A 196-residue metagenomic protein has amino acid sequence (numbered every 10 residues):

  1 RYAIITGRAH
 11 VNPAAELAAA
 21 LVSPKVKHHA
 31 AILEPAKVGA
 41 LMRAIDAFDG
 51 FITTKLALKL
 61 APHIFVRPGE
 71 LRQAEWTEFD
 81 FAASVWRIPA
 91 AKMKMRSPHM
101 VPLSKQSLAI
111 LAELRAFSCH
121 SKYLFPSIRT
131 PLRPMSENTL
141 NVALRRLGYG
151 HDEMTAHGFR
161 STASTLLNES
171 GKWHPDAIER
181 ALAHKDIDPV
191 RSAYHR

Functional and structural regions predicted by a protein language model:
A3-R8, P68, E78, G171 (+1 more regions): A generic secondary-structure signal for well-formed alpha-helical elements
I4, A61-P62, R145, N168: Alpha-helix C-terminal capping/helix-coil junction sites
I5, A9-A74, A82, M93-S97 (+3 more regions): Basic, Lys/Arg- and aromatic-enriched nucleic-acid-binding interface segment
V11, V22-H29, P89, L108-V142 (+2 more regions): Major-groove DNA-contacting interfaces characterized by cationic-aromatic clusters
S23-P24, I32, R87-R96, L108 (+2 more regions): Catalytic-site neighborhood detector that most strongly recognizes the C-terminal catalytic loop/helix of tyrosine
R43-K55, V101, R115-I128, L132 (+2 more regions): Short, basic (Lys/Arg/His-rich) helix/loop patches that form interaction surfaces in the mid-to-C-terminal regions
F81-A83, K105, H151: Residue-level signal for tight coil/turn positions that link beta-strands
V85, P98-P102: Well-ordered beta-strand positions in beta-sheet-rich domains
